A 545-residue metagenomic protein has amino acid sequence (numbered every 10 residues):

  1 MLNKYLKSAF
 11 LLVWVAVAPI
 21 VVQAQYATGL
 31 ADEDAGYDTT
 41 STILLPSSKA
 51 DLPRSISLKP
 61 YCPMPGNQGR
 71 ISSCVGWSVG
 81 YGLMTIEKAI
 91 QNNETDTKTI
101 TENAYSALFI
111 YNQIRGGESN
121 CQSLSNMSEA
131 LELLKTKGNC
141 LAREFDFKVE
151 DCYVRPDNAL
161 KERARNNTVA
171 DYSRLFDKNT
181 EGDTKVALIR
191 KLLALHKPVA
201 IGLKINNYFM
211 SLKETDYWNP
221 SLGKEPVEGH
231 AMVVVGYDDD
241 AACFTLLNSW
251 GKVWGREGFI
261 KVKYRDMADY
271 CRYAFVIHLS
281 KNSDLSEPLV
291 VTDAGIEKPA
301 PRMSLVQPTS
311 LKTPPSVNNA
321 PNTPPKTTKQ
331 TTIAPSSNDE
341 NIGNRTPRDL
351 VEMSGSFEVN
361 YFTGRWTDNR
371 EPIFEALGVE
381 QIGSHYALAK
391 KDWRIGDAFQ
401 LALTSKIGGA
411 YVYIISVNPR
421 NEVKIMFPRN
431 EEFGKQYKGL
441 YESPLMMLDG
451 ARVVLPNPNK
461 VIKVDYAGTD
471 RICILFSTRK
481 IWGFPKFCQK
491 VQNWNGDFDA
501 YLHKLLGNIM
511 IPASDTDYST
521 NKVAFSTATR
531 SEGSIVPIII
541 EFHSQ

Functional and structural regions predicted by a protein language model:
M1-S8: Positively charged n-region of N-terminal signal peptides that target proteins for export
S8-P19: Bacterial N-terminal signal peptides
Q23-S72, G76-I100, C121-A142, A200 (+1 more regions): Structured alpha-helical subdomains that flank or immediately precede key functional sites
A24-G69, D239-A241, V276-P314, N319-N322 (+2 more regions): Cysteine-nucleophile amide-bond enzymes
A27, K49-L52, G80, M84 (+2 more regions): Predominantly the structural core of cysteine protease catalytic domains
P53, H196, G229, E257 (+3 more regions): Extracytoplasmic
C74, G229-V235, G396-A402: Conserved beta-strand/loop element in small beta-rich adapter and peptidoglycan-binding domains
L289-Q545: Secretory-pathway glycoprotein ectodomains that are cysteine- and/or Ser/Thr/Pro-rich
